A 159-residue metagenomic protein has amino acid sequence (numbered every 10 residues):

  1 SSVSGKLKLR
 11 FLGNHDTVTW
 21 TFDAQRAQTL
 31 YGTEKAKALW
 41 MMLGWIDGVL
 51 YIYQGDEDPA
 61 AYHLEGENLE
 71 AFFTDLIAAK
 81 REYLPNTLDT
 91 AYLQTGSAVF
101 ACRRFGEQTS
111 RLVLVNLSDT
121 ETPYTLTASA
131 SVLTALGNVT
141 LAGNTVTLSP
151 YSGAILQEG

Functional and structural regions predicted by a protein language model:
S1-H63, G106, L117, Y124: Conserved alpha/beta catalytic core and glycan-binding cleft of carbohydrate-active enzymes
K8-L9, V99, R111, T145 (+1 more regions): A residue-level signal for beta-strand positions that form part of recognition/binding surfaces within mature
H15, L76, Y151: A residue-level signal for conserved active-site and pocket-lining positions in enzyme catalytic cores
T17-V18, S131, A154: Active-site/binding-pocket entry motifs
M41-G96: Aromatic- and carboxylate-lined catalytic core of secreted/periplasmic carbohydrate-active enzymes
P59-A60, G66, L93-T127: Carbohydrate-binding surface patches
T127-N138: Solvent-exposed beta-hairpin/edge-strand motifs
A142-G159: C-terminal beta-strand-rich structural cap/linker in extracellular carbohydrate-active enzymes
